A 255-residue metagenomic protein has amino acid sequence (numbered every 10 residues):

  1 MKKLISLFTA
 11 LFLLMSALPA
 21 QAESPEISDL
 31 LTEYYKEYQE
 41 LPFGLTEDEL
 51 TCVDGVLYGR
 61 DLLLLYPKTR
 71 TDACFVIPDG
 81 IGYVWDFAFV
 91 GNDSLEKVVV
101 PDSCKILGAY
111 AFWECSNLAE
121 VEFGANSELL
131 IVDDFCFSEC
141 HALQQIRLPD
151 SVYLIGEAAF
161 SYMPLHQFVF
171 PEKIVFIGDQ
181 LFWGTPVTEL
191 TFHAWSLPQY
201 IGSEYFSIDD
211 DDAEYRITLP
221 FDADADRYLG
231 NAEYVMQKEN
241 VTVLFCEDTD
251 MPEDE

Functional and structural regions predicted by a protein language model:
K2-A10: Sec-dependent signal peptide recognition, specifically the positively charged N-region followed immediately by
F12-L13, A17: Hydrophobic core
A20-A22: Boundary at the C-terminal end of the N-terminal hydrophobic targeting segment
S24-V56, P67-Y83, N92-I106, S116-I131 (+6 more regions): Structural signature of tandem-repeat unit edges
D61-P67: Short, aliphatic-rich beta-strand segments
L65, W85-A88, G108-A111, D133-C136 (+3 more regions): Consensus positions within tandem repeat domains that build extended binding/scaffold surfaces
F182, S203-D209, A232: A structural signal for leucine-rich repeat
E233-T242: Active-site or metal-binding loop neighborhoods of secreted/extracellular toxin and effector enzymes
